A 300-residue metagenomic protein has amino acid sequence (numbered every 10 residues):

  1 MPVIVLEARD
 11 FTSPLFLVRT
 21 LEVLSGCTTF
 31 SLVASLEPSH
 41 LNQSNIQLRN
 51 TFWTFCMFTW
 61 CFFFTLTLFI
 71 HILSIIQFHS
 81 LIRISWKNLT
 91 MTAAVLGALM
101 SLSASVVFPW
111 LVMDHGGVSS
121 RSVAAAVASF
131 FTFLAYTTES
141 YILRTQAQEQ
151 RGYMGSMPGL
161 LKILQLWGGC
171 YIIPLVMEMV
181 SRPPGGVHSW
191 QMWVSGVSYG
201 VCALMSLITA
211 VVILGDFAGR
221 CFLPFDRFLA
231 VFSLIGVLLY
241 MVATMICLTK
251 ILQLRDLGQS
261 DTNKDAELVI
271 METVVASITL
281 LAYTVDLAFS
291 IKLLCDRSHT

Functional and structural regions predicted by a protein language model:
M1-L6, K292-T300: Intrinsically disordered cytoplasmic terminal tails of membrane proteins
M1-S25, S120-A125, T145-G168: Cytosolic juxtamembrane helix and N-cap/initiation of the first transmembrane helix
M1-T12, L41-M57, I84-K87, H115-S122 (+3 more regions): Juxtamembrane membrane-interface segments at transmembrane-helix boundaries in membrane proteins
R19-T29, V33, F52-L111, S129 (+9 more regions): Signature of small four-pass
L36: Short, solvent-exposed loop/turn elements at domain surfaces
V106, V118-A126, L134: Short acidic, low-complexity segments enriched in Ser/Thr/Gly/Pro
E178-S181: Intrinsic, short, N-terminal disordered tails of RNA polymerase sigma-factor systems
